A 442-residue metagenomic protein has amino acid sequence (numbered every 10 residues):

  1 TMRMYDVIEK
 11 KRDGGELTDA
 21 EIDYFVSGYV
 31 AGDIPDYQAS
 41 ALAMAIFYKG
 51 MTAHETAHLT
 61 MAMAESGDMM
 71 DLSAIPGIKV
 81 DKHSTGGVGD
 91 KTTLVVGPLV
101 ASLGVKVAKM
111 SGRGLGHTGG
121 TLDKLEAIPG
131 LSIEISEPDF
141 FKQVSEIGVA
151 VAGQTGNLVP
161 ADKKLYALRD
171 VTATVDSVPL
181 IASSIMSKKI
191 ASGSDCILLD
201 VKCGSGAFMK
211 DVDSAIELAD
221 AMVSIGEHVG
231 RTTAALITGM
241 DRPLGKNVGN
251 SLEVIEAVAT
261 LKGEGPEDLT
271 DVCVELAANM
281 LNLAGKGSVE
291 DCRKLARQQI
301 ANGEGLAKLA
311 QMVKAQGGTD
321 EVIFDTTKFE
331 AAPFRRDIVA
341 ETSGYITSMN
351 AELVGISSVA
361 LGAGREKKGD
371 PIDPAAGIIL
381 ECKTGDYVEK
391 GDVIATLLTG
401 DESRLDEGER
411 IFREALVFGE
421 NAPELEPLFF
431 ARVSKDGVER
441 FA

Functional and structural regions predicted by a protein language model:
M2-R3, K11-S73: N-terminal glycine-rich anion-binding loops that anchor highly charged ligand groups
D6, K11, E16-T18, M69-M70 (+5 more regions): Well-ordered secondary-structure scaffolds
G50-S111, L115: Active-site cofactor/substrate anionic-group-binding motifs, chiefly glycine- and Lys/Arg-rich phosphate-binding loops
V88-G97, A101-S102, K109-M110, G116-G119 (+5 more regions): Short glycine/serine/threonine-rich phosphate/pyrophosphate-binding segments that cradle anionic phosphate groups
T93, S111, T118-D123, Q154-T155 (+4 more regions): Short acidic, glycine/serine/threonine-rich loops at helix termini
M110, V144, A152-Q154, I185 (+2 more regions): Short beta-strand segments
K124-A150, D220-G226, G230: A glycine-rich helix N-cap at a beta->alpha junction
S145-C196: Phosphate/diphosphate-binding glycine-rich loops and adjacent basic-rich segments that engage nucleotide
